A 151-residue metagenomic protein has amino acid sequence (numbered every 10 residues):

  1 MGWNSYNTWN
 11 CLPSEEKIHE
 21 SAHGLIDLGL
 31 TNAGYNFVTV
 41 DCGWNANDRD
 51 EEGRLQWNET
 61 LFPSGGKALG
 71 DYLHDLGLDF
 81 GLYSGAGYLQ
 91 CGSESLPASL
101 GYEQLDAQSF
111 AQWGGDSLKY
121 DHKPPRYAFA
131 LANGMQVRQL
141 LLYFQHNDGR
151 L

Functional and structural regions predicted by a protein language model:
M1-N10: An acidic-aromatic substrate-binding cleft motif
W3, Y120, H146-N147: Intrinsic-disorder/low-complexity regions
W9, S21-Y127: Aromatic-lined carbohydrate-binding/catalytic grooves of carbohydrate-active enzymes
P13-S14: Structural helix-adjacent loops and short alpha-helical linkers that scaffold large soluble proteins
K17-I18: Active-site beta-loop-alpha junctions of metal-dependent nucleic acid enzymes, especially the RNase H-like/DDE
K67-H74, A130-L151: Active-site-proximal helices and loops of the catalytic beta/alpha 8
